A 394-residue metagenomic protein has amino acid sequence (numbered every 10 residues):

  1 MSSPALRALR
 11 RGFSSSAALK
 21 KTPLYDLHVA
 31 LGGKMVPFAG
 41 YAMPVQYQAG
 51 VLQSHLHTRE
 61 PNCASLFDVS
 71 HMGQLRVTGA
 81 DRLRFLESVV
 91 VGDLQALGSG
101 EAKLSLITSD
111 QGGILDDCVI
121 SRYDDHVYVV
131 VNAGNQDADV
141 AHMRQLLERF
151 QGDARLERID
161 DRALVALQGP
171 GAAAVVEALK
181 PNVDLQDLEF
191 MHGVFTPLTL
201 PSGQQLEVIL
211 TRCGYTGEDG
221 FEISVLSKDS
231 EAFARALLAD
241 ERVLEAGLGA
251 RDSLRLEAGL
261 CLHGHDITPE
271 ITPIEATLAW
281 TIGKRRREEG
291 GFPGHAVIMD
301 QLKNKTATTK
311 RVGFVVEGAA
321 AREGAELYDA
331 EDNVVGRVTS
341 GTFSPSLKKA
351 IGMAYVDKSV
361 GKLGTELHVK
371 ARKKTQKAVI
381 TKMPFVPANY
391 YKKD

Functional and structural regions predicted by a protein language model:
S2-S105, G113: Acidic, proline/glycine-enriched N-terminal capping motif
S3-P37, M43-Q48, Y123-D394: Conserved, structured C-terminal
L56-H57, C118-I120, R212: Short beta-strand elements
C63, Q111-G112, G247, D252: A subset of signal/propeptide-processing and intrinsically disordered low-complexity segments in secreted/extracellular
D68, D117, E222: Acidic active-site catalytic centers that drive phospho-/nucleotidyl reactions and related ester hydrolyses
G92-L146: Well-ordered mid-protein domain cores that form the structural environment of catalytic cofactors
